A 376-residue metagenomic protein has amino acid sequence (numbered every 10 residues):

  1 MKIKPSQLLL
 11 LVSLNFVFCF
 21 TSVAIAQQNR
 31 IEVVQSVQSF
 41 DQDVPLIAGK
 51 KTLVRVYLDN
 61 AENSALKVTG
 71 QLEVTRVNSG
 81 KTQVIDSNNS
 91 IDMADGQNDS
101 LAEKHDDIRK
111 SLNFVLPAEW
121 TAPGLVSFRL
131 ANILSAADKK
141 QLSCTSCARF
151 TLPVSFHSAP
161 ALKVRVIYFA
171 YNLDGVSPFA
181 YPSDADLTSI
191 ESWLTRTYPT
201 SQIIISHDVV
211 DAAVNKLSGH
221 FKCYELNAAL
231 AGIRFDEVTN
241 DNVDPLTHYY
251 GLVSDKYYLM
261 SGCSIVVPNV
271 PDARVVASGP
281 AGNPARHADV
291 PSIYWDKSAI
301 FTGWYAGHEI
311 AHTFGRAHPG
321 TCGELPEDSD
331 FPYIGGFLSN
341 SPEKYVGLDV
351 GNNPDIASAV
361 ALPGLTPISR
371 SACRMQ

Functional and structural regions predicted by a protein language model:
L9-F20: Bacterial N-terminal signal peptides
A24-A26: Boundary at the C-terminal end of the N-terminal hydrophobic targeting segment
E32-T69: Contiguous beta-strand segments within globular domains
S64-D86, I190-T195: Extended low-complexity, serine/threonine- and proline-enriched intrinsically disordered segments
N89-S90, A118, S155-L325: Active-site-proximal segment of zinc-dependent metalloprotease catalytic domains
I91-V115: Aromatic sugar-binding surface patches on proteins that engage polysaccharides or sugar-phosphate polymers
T121-C144: Short, aromatic- and glycine-rich surface loops/edge beta-strands on solvent-exposed regions
D289-M375: The catalytic-center signature of Zn2+-dependent metalloproteases
